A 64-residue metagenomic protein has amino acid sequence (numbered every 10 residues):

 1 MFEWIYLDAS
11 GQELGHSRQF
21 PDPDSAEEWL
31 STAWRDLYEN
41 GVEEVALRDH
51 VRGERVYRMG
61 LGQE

Functional and structural regions predicted by a protein language model:
M1-H16: Short aromatic-glycine-(Arg/Gly/Cys) micro-motifs in beta-strand/loop hairpins
D8-S10, A33, Y38: Short, isolated positions within intrinsically disordered regulatory regions of eukaryotic proteins
S17-R18, M59: Short hydrophobic alpha-helix segments
P21-D36: Charged, amphipathic alpha-helical segments
R35-E64: Short, mixed-charge low-complexity intrinsically disordered segments
